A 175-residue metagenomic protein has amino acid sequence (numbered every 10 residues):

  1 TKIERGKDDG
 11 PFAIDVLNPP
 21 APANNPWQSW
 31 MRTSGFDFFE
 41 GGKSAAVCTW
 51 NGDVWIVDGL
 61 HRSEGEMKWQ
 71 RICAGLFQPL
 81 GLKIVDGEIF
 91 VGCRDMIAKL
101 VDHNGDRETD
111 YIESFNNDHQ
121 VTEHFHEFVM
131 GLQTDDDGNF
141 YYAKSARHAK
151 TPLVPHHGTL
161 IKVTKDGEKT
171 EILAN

Functional and structural regions predicted by a protein language model:
T1-D8: Non-catalytic propeptide/linker segments at domain boundaries
D8-N175: Beta-propeller blade termini and top-face loops
